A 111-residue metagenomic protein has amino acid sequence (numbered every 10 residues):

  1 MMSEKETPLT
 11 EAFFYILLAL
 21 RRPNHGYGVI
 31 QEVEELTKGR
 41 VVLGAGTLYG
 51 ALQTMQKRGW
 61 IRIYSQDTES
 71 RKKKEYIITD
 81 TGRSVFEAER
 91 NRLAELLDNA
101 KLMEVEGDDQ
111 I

Functional and structural regions predicted by a protein language model:
M1-M2, Y76: A positively charged, amphipathic N-terminal helix/segment that binds anionic biomolecules
S3-T47: N-terminal helix-turn-helix DNA-binding core of bacterial DNA-binding proteins
L17-L18, Q31, Q53, E87 (+1 more regions): A cross-family signal for key residues in well-ordered alpha-helices that form functional helical elements
L48-M55: Basic amphipathic alpha-helical segments that dock to polyanions
Q56-K72, I77: Beta-hairpin "wing" of winged helix-turn-helix
R71-R90: Basic, amphipathic "hinge/linker" alpha-helix immediately C-terminal to the N-terminal HTH DNA-binding motif
S84-I111: Amphipathic alpha-helical dimerization/coiled-coil segments that flank or bridge DNA-binding/regulatory modules
